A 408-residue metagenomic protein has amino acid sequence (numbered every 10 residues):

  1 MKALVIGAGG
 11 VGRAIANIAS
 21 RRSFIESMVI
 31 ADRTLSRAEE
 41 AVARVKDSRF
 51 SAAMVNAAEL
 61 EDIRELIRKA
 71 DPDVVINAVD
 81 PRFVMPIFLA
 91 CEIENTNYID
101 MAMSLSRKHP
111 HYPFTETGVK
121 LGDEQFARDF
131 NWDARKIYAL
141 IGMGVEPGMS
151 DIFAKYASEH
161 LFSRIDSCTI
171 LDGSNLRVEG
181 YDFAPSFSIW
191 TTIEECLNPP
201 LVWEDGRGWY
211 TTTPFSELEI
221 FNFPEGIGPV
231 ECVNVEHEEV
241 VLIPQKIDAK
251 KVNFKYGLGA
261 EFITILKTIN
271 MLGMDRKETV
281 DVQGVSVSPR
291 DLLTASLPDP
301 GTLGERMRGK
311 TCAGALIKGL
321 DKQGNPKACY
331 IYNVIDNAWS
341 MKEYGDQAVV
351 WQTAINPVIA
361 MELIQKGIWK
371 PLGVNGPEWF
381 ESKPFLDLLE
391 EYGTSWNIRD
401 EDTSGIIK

Functional and structural regions predicted by a protein language model:
A3-G9: Conserved N-terminal Rossmann-fold NAD(P)-binding element of oxidoreductases
G12-R13: N-terminal Rossmann-fold NAD(P) dinucleotide-binding loop
R33-R37: Helix N-cap at the beta1-alpha1 junction of Rossmann-like dinucleotide-binding domains, i.e., the first residues
V45-E59: Rossmann-fold cofactor-recognition segment
A57-P72, V79, F83: Conserved Rossmann-fold cofactor-binding substructure of NAD(P)-dependent oxidoreductases
I67, D73-A78, C91, Y98-D100: N-terminal Rossmann-like NAD(P) cofactor-binding module of classical short-chain dehydrogenase/reductase
M101-I137: Rossmann-fold NAD(P)-binding glycine/threonine-rich loop
E159-K408: C-terminal catalytic/substrate-binding lobe primarily of soluble NAD(P)-dependent oxidoreductases
